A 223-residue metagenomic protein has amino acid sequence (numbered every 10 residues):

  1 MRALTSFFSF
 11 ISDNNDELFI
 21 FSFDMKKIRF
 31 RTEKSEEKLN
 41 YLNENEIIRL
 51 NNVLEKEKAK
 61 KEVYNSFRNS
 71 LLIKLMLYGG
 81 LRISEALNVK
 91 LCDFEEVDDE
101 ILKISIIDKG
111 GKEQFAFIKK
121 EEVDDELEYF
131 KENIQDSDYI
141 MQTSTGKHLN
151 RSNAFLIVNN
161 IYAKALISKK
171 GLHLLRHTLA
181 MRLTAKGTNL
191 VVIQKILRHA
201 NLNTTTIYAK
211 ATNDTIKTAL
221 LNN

Functional and structural regions predicted by a protein language model:
M1-N223: Conserved catalytic core of the tyrosine transesterase superfamily
